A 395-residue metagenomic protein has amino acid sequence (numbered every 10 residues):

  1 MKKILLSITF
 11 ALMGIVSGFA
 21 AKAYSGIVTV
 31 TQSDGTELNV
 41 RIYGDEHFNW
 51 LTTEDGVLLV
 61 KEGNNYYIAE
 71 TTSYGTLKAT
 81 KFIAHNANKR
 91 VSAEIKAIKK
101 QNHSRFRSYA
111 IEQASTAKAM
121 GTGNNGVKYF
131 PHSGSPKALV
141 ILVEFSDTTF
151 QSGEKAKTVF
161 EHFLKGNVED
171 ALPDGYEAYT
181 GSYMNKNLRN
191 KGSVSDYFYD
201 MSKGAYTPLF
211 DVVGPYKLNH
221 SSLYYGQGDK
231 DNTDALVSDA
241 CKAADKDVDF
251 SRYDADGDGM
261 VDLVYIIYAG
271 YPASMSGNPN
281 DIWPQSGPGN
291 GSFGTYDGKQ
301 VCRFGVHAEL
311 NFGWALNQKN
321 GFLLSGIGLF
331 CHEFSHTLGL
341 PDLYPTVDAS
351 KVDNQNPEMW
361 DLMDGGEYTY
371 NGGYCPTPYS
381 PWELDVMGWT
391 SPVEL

Functional and structural regions predicted by a protein language model:
I4, F19-R303: Zymogen propeptides/activation segments of proteases
L6, S238-K242, G328-H336: A broad, structural surface signal
S7-I15: Bacterial N-terminal signal peptides
L263-Y265, A269-L395: Extracellular hydrolytic enzyme modules, especially secreted metalloproteases of the metzincin/thermolysin-like class
